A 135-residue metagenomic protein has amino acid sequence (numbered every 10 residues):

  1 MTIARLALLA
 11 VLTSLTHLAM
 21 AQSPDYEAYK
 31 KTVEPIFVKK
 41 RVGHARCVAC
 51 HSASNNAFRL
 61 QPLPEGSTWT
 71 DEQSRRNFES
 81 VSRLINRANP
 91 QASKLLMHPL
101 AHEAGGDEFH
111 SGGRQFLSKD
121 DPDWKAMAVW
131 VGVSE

Functional and structural regions predicted by a protein language model:
M1-L8: Bacterial N-terminal signal peptides that target proteins for export
L8-L9, A19: Cleavable N-terminal signal peptides
M20-E135: Aromatic- and Gly/Pro-enriched helix-to-coil junctions and flexible linker segments
